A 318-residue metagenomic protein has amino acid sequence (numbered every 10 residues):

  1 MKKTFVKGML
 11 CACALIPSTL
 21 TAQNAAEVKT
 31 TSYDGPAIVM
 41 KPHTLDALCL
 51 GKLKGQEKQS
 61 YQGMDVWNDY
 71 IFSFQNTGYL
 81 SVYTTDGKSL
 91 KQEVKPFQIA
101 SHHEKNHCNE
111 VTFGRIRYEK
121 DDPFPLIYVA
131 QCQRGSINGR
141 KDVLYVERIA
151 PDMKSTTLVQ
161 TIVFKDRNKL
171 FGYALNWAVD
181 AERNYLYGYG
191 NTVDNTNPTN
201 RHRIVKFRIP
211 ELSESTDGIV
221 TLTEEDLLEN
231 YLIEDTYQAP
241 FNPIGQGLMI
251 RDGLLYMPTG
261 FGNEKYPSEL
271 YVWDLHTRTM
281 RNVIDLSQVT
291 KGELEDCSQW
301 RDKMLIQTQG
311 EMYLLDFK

Functional and structural regions predicted by a protein language model:
T30-E57, L228-E234: A short helix->beta-strand "capping" segment at the edge of beta-propeller domains
C49-G78: Beta-strand-rich domains and repeat architectures in extracellular enzymes and scaffolds, especially beta-propellers
K52-E57, Q98-H103, F164-L170, T236-F241 (+1 more regions): Surface loop/turn motifs at the tips and blade-to-blade linkers of beta-strand repeat domains
E57-W67, H107-F124, F171-N184, F241-R251 (+1 more regions): Structural signature of eukaryotic scaffold interfaces centered on beta-propeller domains
G78-T84, G135-R148, D194-I209, E264-V272 (+1 more regions): Structural motif
S89-Q133: Blade-loop segments of beta-propeller domains
N230-L275: Loop/turn-rich, solvent-exposed surfaces of beta-rich toroidal or solenoidal domains
T279-W300: Conserved blade-ending motifs and adjacent loop-strand segments that build the rim/top face of beta-propeller domains
